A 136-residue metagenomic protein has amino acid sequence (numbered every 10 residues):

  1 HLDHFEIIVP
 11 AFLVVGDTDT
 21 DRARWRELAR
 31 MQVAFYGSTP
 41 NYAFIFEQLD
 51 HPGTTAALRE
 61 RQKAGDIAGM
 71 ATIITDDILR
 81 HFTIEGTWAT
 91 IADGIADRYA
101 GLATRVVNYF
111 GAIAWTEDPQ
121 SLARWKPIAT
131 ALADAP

Functional and structural regions predicted by a protein language model:
H1-P136: Active-site-adjacent structural elements that line small-molecule/cofactor binding pockets in enzymes
